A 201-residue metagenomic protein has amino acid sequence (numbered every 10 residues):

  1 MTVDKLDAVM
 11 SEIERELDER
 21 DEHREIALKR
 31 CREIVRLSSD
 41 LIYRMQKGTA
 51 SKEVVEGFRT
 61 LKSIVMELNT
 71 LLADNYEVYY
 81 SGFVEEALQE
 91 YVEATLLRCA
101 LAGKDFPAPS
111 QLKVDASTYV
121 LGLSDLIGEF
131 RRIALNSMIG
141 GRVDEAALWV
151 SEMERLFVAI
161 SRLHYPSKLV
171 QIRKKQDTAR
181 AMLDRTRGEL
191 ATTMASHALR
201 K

Functional and structural regions predicted by a protein language model:
M1-L72: Leu/Val/Ala/Ile-rich N-terminal alpha-helices, chiefly Sec-type signal peptides and the beginnings
T2-S11, V92, C99-D125, A134-G140 (+2 more regions): Intrinsic, low-complexity N-terminal interaction/targeting segments
V9, R30-E33, L37-D40, T60 (+6 more regions): Amphipathic, well-ordered alpha-helical segments in soluble domains
E19-R30, T49-E53, N75-E86, Q111-G122 (+2 more regions): Non-transmembrane, amphipathic alpha-helical segments
C31, S38, F83-A102, V120-S124 (+2 more regions): Extended alpha-helical coiled-coil scaffold domains characteristic of the BAR superfamily
V54-K113: Long, charged all-alpha helical bundle/coiled-coil segments in cytosolic proteins
V143-K201: Long amphipathic all-alpha helical oligomerization modules
